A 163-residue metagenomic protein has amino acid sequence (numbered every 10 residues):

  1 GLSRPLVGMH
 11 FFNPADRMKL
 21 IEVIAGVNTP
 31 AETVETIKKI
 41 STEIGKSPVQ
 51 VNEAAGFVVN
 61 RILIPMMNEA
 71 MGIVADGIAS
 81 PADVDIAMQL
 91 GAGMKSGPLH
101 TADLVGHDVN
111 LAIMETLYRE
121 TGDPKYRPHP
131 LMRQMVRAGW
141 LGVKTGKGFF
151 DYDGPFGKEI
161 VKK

Functional and structural regions predicted by a protein language model:
G1-E53, F57-R61: Rossmann-fold dinucleotide-binding core
A31-E35, T42-E53, F57, M71-D76 (+1 more regions): NAD(P)-dependent Rossmann-like dehydrogenase/reductase catalytic/cofactor-binding core
M67: Segments forming oxygen-rich coordination pockets for charged ligands
